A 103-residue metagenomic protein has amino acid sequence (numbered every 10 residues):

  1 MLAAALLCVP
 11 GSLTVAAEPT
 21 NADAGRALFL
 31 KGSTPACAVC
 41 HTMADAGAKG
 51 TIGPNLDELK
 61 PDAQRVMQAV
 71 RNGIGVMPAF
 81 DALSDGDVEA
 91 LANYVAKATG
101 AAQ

Functional and structural regions predicted by a protein language model:
M1-G11: Bacterial N-terminal signal peptides
S12-G32, R65, A102-Q103: Electrostatic cytochrome c docking/interface patches
N21-A24, A36, D62, V66 (+2 more regions): Stable alpha-helical elements in mature extracytoplasmic
G25, S33-A44, L91: The canonical Cys-X-X-Cys-His
F29, A46-A48, Q68: Short secondary-structure boundary/capping segments
K31-T34, R71: Alpha-helix termination/capping residues and helix-transition junctions
A38-Q64: Short, positively charged, low-complexity/disordered linker segments
K49-L59, A69-Q103: Axial heme c-ligation environment in periplasmic c-type cytochrome domains
